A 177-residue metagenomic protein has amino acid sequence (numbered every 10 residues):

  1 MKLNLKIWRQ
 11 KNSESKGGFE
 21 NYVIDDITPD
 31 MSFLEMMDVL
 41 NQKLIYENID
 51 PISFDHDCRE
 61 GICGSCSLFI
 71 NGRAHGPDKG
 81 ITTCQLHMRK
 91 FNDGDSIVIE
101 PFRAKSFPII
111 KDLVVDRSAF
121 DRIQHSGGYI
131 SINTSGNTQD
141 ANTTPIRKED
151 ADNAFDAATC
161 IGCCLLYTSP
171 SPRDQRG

Functional and structural regions predicted by a protein language model:
M1-L165: Signature of N-terminal electron-transfer/Fe-S-associated modules in redox systems
Y167, P172-G177: Single conserved hydrophobic/aromatic residue that forms the stacking wall/gate of nucleotide- or nucleobase-binding
